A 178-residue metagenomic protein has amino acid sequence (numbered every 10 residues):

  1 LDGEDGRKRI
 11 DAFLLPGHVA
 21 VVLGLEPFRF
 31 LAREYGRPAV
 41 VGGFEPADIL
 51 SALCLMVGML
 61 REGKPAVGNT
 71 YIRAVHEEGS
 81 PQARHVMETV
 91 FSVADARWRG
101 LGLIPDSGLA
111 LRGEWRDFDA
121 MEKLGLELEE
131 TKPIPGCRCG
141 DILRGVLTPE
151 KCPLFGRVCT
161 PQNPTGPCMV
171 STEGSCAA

Functional and structural regions predicted by a protein language model:
L1-D2, F118: Short, composition-biased local secondary-structure segments
D2, R29, R33, G58 (+3 more regions): Charged/polar, solvent-exposed surface patches and flexible loops
D2-A12, F30-E34, E129-T131, R144-G145 (+2 more regions): Solvent-exposed alpha-helices and their adjacent loops that cap or buttress functional pockets in soluble metabolic
K8-H76: A conserved active-site cap/scaffold subdomain adjacent to cofactor or substrate pockets
E26-R29, A47, P81, H85 (+1 more regions): Generic alpha-helical secondary structure signal
S51-D141: Internal helical hairpin/lid segments
L128-A178: Cysteine-cluster motifs in flexible loop/terminal segments that predominantly coordinate metals
